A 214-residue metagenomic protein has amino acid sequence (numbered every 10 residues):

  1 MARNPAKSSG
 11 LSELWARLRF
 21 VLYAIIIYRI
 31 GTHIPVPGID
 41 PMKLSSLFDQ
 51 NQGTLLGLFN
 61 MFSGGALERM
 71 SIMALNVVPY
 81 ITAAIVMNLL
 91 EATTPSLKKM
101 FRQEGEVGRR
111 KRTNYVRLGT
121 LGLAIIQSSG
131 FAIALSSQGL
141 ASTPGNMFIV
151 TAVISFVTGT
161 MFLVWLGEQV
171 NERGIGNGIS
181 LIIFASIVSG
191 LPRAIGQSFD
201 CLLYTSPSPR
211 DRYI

Functional and structural regions predicted by a protein language model:
A2-S12, S96-E104, A134-A141, G159-I175 (+1 more regions): Membrane-water interface regions at transmembrane-helix termini and the short interhelical loops of multi-pass membrane
V21-T32, Q127-G130, T158-T160, S189 (+1 more regions): Hydrophobic core segments of alpha-helical transmembrane domains in multi-pass membrane transport and ion-translocation
I25, A83, K98-K99, G108 (+4 more regions): Membrane-embedded alpha-helical bundles of multi-pass transporters/translocases, especially carrier/permease families
P37-V78, S198: Interfacial loop/helix-cap signal at membrane boundaries in integral membrane proteins
L58-S71, S129-V153, A194-S206: Membrane-interfacial helix-loop-helix connectors in multipass membrane proteins
E106-R117: Membrane-interface alpha-helices at helix entry/exit sites of multi-pass transporters
G176-S189: Pore- or pathway-lining transmembrane helices of multi-pass membrane proteins that form conduits for solutes/ions
Y204-I214: Single conserved hydrophobic/aromatic residue that forms the stacking wall/gate of nucleotide- or nucleobase-binding
